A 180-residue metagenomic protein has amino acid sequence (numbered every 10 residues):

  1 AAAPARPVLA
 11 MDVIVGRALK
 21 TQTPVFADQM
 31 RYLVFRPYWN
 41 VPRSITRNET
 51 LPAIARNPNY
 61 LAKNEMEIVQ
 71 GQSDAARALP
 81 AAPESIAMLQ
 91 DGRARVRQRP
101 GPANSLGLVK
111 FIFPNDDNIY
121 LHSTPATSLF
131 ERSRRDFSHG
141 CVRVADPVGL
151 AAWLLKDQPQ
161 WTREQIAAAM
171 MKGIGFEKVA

Functional and structural regions predicted by a protein language model:
A1-A180: Well-ordered beta-sheet/strand-loop patches within structured domains
